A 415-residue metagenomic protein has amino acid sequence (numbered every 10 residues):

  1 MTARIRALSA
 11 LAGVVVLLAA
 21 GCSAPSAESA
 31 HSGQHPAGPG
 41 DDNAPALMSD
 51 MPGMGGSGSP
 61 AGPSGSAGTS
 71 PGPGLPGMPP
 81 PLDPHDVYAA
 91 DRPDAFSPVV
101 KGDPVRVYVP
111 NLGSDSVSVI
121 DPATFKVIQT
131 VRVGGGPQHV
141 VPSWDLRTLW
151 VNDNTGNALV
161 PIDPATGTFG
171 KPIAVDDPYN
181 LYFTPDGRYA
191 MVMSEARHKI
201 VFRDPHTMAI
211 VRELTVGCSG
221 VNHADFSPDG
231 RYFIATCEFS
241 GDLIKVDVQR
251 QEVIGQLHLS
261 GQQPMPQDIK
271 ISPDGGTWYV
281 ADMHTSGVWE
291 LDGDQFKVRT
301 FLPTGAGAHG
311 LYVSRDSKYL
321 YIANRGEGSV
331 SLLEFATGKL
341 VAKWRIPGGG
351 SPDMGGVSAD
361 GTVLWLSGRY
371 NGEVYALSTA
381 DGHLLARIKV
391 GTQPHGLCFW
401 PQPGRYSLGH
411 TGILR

Functional and structural regions predicted by a protein language model:
T2-P25: Secretory targeting and sorting signals
C22-R415: Predominantly soluble domains enriched in secretory-pathway, periplasmic, or organellar proteins
